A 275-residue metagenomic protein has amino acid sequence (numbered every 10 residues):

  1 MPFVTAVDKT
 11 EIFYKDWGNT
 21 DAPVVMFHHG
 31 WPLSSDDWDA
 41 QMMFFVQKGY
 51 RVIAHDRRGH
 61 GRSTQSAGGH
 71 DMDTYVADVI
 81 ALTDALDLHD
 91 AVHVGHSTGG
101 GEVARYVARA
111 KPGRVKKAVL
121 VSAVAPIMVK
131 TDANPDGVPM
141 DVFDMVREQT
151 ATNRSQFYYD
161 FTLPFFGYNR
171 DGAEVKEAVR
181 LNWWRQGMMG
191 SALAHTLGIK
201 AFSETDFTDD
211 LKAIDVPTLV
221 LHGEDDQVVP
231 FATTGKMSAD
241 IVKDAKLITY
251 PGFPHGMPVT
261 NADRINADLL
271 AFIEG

Functional and structural regions predicted by a protein language model:
D8-G68: Conserved HGGG/HGGXW glycine-rich cap/lid loop of the alpha/beta-hydrolase fold
H29-W31, A91, G95-S97: Conserved alpha/beta-hydrolase "nucleophile elbow" surrounding the catalytic nucleophile
T74-A91: Conserved acidic catalytic loop of the alpha/beta-hydrolase fold
A104-R109, G113-T152: Flexible "cap/lid" loop of the alpha/beta hydrolase fold
V129-V138, E148-K212: Conserved alpha/beta-hydrolase catalytic His-Asp/Glu region
I214, V220-H222, D226: Short beta-strand/loop motif that positions the catalytic acidic residue of the alpha/beta-hydrolase fold
Q227-T233: Conserved alpha/beta-hydrolase "acid-adjacent" motif
D244-G275: Catalytic active-site module of serine/aspartate enzymes centered on a nucleophile-bearing elbow/loop
